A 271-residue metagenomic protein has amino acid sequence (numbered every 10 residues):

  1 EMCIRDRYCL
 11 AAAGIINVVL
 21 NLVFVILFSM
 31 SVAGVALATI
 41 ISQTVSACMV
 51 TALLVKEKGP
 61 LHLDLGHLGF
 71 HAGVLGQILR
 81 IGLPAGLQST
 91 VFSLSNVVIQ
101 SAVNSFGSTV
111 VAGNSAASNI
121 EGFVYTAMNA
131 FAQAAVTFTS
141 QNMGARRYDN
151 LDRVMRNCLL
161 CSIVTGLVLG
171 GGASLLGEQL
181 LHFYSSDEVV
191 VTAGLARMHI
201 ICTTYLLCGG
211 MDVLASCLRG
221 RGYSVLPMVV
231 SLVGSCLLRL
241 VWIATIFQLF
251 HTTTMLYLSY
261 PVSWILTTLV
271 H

Functional and structural regions predicted by a protein language model:
E1, R5, Q100, G113-G171 (+2 more regions): Small-residue-rich hydrophobic transmembrane alpha-helices
R5-A11: Cytoplasmic helix-loop-helix junction between adjacent transmembrane helices in 12-TM secondary transporters
A13, S42-S46, V50, A72-A134 (+1 more regions): Transmembrane helical elements of multi-pass membrane transporters/channels
I15-L27, T51, V97-S101, F123 (+3 more regions): Alpha-helical transmembrane segments of multipass membrane proteins
I16, L27-L83, T139-T204, I246-H271: Short alpha-helical transmembrane segments in multi-pass integral membrane proteins
V23-V32, T90-S118, F123, Q141 (+2 more regions): Helix-terminus/linker motif at the lipid-water interface of multi-pass membrane proteins
L214-L240, A244-H251, L256: C-terminal structured "cap/appendage" subdomains that terminate the fold
